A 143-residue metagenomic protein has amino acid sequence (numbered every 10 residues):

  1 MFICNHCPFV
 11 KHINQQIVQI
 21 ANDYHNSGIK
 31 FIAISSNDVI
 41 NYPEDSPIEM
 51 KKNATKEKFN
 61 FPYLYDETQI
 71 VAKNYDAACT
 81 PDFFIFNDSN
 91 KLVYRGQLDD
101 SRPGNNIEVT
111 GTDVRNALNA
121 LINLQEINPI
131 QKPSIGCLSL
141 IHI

Functional and structural regions predicted by a protein language model:
M1-I122, E126-N128: Chalcogenol-based redox active-site neighborhoods
E126-L138: Short, flexible loop/turn segments with low-complexity composition
I141-I143: Conserved small/polar residues in nucleotide/adenosyl-binding loops
